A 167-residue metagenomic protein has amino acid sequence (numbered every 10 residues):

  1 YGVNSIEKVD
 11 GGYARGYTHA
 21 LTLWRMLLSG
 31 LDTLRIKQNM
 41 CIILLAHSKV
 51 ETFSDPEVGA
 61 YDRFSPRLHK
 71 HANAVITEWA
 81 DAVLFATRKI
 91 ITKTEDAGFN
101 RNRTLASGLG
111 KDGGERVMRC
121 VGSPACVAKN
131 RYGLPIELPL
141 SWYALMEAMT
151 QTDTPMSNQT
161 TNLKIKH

Functional and structural regions predicted by a protein language model:
Y1-A72: P-loop NTPase motor core
E51-K166: Conserved GTP-binding G-domain of TRAFAC-class P-loop NTPases and closely related GTPase folds
